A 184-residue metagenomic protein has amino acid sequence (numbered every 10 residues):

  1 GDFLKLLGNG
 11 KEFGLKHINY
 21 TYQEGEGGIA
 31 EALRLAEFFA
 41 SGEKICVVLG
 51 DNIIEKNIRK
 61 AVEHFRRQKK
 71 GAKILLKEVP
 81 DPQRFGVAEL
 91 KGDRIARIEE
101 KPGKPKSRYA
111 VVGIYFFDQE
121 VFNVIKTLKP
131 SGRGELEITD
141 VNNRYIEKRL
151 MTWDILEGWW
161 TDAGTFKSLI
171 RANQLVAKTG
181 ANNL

Functional and structural regions predicted by a protein language model:
G1-L49, I53, I58-K60, R67 (+1 more regions): Conserved N-terminal catalytic core of the sugar/cofactor nucleotidyltransferase
N9-L15, E89-L90, R144-I146: Short, conserved catalytic or adaptor-binding loops enriched in Gly and charged residues
G25-I29, D81-P82, K104-P105, W160-D162: A short acidic, often aromatic-flanked loop/helix-cap motif at beta-alpha or helix-coil junctions that lines enzyme
V47-V48, A72-L75, W153: Structural beta-sheet core signal
N52-I54, E78-D81, P102, G158-W159: Glycine-rich beta-alpha junction loops
K56-R84: Conserved donor-nucleotide/metal-binding helix-loop-beta segment in metal-dependent transferases, i.e., the alpha-helix
V62, R66, R94-L184: Catalytic-core segments of class I nucleotidyltransferases/pyrophosphorylases that form NMP-activated intermediates
R84-G86, L90-A96: Conserved catalytic core of nucleotide-sugar-dependent glycosyltransferases
